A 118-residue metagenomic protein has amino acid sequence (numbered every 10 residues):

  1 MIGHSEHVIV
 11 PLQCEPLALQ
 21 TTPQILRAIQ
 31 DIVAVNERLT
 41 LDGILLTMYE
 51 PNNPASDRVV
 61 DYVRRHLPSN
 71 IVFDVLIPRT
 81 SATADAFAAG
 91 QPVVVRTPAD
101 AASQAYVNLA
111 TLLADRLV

Functional and structural regions predicted by a protein language model:
M1-V75: Conserved catalytic-core segment of NTP-binding enzymes
P23, R27, Q104-T111: Short, contiguous clusters of charged residues that form electrostatic/catalytic patches at enzyme active sites, used
V59, R79, A102-A105: Alpha-helical structural motif
P78-A86: Short, glycine-rich, amphipathic interfacial segments at transmembrane boundaries or analogous
A86-N108: C-terminal boundary of histidine-terminating zinc-finger modules
A110-V118: Short, hydrophobic alpha-helical segments
